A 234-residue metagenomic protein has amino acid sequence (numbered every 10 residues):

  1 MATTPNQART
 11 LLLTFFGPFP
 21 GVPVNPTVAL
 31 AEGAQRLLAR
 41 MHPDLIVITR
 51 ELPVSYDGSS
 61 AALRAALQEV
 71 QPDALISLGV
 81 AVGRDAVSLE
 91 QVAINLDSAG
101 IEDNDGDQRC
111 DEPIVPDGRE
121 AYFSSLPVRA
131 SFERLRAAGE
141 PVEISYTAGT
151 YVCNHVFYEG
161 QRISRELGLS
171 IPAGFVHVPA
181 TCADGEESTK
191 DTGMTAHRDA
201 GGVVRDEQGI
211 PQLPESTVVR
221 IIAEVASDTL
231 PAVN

Functional and structural regions predicted by a protein language model:
M1-T150, Q161-S170, G202-N234: N-terminal catalytic or cofactor-binding beta/alpha core of small enzyme domains
T3, M194-A196: Intrinsic disorder/low-complexity signature
S59-A61, N154-H155, G185: Short, solvent-exposed polar/charged micro-motifs at secondary-structure junctions
S88, V156-F157, E186-S188: A short secondary-structure junction signal
A99, H155-E159, A183: Short amphipathic alpha-helical patches
G149-C153, V178-A180: Small/polar glycine-rich anion-binding or flexible loop at a beta-alpha turn
A173-K190, H197-R198: An accessory alpha-helical subdomain
